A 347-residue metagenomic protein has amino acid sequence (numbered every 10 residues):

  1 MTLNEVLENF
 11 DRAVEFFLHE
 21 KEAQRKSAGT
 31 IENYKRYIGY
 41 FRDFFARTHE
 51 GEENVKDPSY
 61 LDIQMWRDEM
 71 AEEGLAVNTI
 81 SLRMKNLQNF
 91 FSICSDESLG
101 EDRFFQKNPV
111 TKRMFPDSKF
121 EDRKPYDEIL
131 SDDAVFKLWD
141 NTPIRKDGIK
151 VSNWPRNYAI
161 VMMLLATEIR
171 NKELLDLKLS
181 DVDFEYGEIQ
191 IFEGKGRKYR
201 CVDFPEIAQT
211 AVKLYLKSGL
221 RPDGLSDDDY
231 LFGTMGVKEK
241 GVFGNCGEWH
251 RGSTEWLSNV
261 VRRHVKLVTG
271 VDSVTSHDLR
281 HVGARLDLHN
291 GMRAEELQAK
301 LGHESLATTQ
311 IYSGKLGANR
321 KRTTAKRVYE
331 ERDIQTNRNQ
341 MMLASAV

Functional and structural regions predicted by a protein language model:
M1-V347: Conserved catalytic core of the tyrosine transesterase superfamily
